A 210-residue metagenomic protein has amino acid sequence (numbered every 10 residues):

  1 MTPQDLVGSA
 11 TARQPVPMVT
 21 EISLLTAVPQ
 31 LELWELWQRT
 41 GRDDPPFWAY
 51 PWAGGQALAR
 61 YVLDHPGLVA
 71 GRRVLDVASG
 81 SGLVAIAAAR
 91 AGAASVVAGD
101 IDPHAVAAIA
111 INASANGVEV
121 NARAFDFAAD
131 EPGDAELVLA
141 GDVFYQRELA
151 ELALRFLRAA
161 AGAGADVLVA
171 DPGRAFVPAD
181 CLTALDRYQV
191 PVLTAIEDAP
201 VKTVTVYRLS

Functional and structural regions predicted by a protein language model:
M1-S210: S-adenosylmethionine-dependent methyltransferases
